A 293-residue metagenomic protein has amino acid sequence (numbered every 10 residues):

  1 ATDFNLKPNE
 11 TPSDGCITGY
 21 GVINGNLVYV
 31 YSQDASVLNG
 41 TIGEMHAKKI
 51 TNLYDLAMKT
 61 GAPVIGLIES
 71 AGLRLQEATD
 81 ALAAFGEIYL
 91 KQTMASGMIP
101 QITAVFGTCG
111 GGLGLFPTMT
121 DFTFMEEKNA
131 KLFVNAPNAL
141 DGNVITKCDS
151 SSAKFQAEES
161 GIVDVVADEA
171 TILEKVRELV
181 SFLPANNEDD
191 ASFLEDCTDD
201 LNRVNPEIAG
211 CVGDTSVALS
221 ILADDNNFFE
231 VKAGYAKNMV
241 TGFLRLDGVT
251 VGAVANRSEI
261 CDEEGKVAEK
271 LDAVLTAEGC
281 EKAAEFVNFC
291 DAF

Functional and structural regions predicted by a protein language model:
A1-I102, T108, L113, M119-K131 (+1 more regions): Terminal-region recognition feature
L140-I145: Glycine-rich nucleotide-phosphate-binding loops and adjacent flexible coil segments
